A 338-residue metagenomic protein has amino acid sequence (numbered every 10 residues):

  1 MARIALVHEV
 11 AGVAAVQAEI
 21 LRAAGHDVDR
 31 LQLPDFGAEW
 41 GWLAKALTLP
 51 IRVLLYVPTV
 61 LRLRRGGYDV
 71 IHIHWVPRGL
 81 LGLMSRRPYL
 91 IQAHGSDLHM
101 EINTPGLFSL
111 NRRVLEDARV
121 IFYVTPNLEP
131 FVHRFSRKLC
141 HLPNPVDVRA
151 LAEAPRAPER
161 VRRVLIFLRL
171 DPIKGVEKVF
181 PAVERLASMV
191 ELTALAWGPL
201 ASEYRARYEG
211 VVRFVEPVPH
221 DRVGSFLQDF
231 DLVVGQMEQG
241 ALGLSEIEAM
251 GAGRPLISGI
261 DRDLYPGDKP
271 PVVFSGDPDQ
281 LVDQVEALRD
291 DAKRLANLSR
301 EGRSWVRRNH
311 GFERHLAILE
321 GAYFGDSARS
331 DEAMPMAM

Functional and structural regions predicted by a protein language model:
V70-H72, M84-E101, F122, H141: Active-site proximal beta-strand in glycosyltransferases
I73-R78: Short His-centered aromatic/hydrophobic patch
I91, N111-E153: Donor nucleotide-sugar binding/catalytic pocket of nucleotide-sugar-dependent glycosyltransferases
E153-K174, F180-A187, T193: Conserved donor-binding/catalytic core segment of Leloir-type glycosyltransferases
F167, E191-Y204, E216: Glycosyltransferase donor-sugar binding loop
M237-E238: Aromatic "clamp/platform" in nucleotide-sugar-dependent glycosyltransferases that forms part of the donor/acceptor
L264-E286: Change "using UDP/GDP/dTDP sugars" to "using nucleotide sugars
D290-F324: A charged, aromatic-enriched C-terminal amphipathic alpha-helix characteristic of glycosyltransferases across folds
